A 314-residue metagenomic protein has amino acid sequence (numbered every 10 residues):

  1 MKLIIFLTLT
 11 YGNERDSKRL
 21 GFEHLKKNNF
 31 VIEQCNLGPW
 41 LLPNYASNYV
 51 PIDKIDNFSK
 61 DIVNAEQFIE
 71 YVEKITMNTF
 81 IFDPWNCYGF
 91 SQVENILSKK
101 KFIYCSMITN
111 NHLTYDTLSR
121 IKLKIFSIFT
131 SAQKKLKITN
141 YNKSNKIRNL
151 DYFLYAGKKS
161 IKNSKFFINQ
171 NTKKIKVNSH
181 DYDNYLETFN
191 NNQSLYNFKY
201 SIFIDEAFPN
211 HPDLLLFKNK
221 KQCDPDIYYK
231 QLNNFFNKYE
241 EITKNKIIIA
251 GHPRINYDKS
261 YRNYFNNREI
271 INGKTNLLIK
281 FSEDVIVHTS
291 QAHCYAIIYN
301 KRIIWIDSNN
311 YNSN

Functional and structural regions predicted by a protein language model:
I4-K27, Q34-T188, A292-H293: Active-site and donor-binding regions of nucleotide-sugar-utilizing enzymes
K27-E33, F102, E241-I247, R268: A generic structural motif
P43-F58, N210-I227, N314: Short, flexible/disordered intra-domain loops and linkers
Q67-V72, R268-L278: Short acidic low-complexity segments
K74, K146, S194, L277-I279: Structural alpha-helical scaffold elements that stabilize or flank donor/cofactor-binding regions in carbohydrate
D183-D258: Conserved catalytic-core segment of nucleotide-activated headgroup transferases in glycan assembly
I255-G273: Nucleotide-activated donor-binding/catalytic signature segment of Leloir-type glycosyltransferases, i.e., the conserved
N272-N314: A donor-sugar binding/catalytic signature common to diverse glycosyltransferases and related nucleotide-sugar
